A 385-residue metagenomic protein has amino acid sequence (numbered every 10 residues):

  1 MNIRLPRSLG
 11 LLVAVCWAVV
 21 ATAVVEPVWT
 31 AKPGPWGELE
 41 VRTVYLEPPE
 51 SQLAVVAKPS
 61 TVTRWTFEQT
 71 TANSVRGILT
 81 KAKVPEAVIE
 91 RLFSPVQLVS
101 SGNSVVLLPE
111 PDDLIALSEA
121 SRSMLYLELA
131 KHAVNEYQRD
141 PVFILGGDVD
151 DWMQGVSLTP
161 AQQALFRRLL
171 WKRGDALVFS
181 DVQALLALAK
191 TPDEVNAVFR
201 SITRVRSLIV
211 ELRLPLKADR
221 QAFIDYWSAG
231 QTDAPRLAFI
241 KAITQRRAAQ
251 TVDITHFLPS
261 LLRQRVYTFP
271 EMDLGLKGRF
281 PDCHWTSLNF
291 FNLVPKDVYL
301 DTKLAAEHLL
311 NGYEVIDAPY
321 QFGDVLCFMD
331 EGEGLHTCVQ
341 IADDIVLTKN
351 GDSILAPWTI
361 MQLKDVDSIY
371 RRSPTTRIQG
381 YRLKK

Functional and structural regions predicted by a protein language model:
M1-V15, L310-V315, G323, L383: N-terminal leader/presequence-like segments
N2-L117: N-terminus-biased targeting/localization segments
N2-R4, P295, V346-T348: Short amphipathic alpha-helical segments with coiled-coil-like heptad repeat character
E26-E50, Y313, I341-K385: Aromatic- and glycine-rich peptidoglycan recognition patches
A54-V55, R64-T66, S104-L107, V325-C327 (+3 more regions): Ordered hydrophobic segments in well-structured contexts
Q97-E271, G275: Extended, non-transmembrane interaction/recognition domains
T268-Q321: Catalytic cysteine-centered active-site loop
L300-L355: ...with weaker cross-activation on analogous glycine-rich loops/strands in unrelated enzymes
